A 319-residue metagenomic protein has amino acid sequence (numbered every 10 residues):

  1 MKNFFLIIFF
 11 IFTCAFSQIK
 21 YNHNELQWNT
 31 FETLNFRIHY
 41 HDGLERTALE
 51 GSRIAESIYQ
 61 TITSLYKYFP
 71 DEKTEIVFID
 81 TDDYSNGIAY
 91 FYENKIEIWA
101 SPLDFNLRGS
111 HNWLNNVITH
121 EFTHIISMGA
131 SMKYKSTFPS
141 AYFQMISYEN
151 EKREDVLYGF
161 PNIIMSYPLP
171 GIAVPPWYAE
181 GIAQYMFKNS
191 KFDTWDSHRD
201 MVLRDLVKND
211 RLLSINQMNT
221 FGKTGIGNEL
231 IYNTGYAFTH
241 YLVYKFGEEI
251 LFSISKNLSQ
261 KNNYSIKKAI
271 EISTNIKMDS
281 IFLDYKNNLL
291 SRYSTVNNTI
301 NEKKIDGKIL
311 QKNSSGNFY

Functional and structural regions predicted by a protein language model:
N3-T13: Sec-dependent N-terminal signal peptides
F10-I11, T61, L242-K245: Generic, well-ordered alpha-helical scaffold segments in large soluble proteins
S17-P168: Juxtacatalytic substrate-recognition/specificity segment
N22-N24, E93, W113-V117, G129-K245 (+2 more regions): Acidic/His/Gly-enriched intrinsically disordered linker/tail segments that often contain short helix/coil "MoRF-like"
R46, F246-E249: A generic structural signal for alpha-helix starts
K67, D71, G247, N275-I276: Residue-level recognition of short, structured coil/turn motifs that connect secondary structure elements
I300-Y319: Beta-strand-rich domains and repeat architectures in extracellular enzymes and scaffolds, especially beta-propellers
